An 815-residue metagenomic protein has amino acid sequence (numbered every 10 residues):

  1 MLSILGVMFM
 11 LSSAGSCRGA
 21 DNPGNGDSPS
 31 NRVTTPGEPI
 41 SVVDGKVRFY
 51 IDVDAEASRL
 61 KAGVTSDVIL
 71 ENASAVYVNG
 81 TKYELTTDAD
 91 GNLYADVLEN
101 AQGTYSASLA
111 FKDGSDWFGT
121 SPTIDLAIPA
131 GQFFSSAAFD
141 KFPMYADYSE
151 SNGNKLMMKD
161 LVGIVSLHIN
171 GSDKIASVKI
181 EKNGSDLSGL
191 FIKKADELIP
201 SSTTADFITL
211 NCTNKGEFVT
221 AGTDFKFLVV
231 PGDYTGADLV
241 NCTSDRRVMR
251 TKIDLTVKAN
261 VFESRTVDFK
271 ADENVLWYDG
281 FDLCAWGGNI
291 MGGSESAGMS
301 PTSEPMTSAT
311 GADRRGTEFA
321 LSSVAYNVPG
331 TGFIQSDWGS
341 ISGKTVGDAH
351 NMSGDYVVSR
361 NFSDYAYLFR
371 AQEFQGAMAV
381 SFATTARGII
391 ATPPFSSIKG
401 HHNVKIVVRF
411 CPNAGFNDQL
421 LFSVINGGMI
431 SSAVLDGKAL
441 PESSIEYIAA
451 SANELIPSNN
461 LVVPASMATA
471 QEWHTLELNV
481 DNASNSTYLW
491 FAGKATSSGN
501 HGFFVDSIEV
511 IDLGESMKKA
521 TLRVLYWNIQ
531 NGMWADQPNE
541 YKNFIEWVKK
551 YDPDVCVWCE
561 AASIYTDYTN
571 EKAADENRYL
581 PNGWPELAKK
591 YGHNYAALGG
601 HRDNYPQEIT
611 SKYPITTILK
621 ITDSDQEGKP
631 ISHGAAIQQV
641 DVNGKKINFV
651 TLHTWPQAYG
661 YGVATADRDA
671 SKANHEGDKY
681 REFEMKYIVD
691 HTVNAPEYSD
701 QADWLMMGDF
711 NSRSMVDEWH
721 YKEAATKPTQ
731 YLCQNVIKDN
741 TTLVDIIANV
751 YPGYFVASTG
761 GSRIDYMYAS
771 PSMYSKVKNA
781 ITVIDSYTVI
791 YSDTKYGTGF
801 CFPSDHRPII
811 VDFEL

Functional and structural regions predicted by a protein language model:
L2-I4, F9-V275, L283, G287 (+4 more regions): Sec-type signal peptide cleavage vicinity
P129-Y145, L321-I398: Surface-exposed, low-complexity/disordered Ser/Thr/Gly/Pro/Asn-rich loops and linkers
F281, T392, H402-P412, L420 (+1 more regions): Extracellular beta-strand-rich recognition modules
A386, K494-I511: Extracellular carbohydrate recognition
S432-N482: Extracellular carbohydrate recognition and processing domains and analogous Trp-centered ligand-binding platforms
G514-K589, R602-N604, D805, L815: N-terminal, active-site-proximal structural segment of metallo-dependent hydrolase catalytic domains
E515-S516, N694-L705, S712-L815: Metal-dependent phosphoester-hydrolase catalytic domains
A561-Y659: Structured beta-strand-rich core segments of catalytic domains in phosphoester-bond hydrolases
